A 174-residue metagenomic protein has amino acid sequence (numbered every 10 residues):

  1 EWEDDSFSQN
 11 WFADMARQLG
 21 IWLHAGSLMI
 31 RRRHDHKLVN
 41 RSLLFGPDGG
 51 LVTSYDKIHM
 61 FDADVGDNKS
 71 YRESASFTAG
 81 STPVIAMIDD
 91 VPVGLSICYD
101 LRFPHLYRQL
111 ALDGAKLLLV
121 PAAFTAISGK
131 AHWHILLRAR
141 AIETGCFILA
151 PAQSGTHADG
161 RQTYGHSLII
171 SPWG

Functional and structural regions predicted by a protein language model:
W2-A25, P92, C98-G174: CN hydrolase (nitrilase-like) catalytic-core segments centered on the catalytic cysteine and neighboring Lys/Glu
W2-D4, N10, D14, R31-D113 (+1 more regions): Active-site catalytic loop in hydrolytic enzyme cores
L28: Short loop/turn segments immediately following the C-termini of beta-strands
